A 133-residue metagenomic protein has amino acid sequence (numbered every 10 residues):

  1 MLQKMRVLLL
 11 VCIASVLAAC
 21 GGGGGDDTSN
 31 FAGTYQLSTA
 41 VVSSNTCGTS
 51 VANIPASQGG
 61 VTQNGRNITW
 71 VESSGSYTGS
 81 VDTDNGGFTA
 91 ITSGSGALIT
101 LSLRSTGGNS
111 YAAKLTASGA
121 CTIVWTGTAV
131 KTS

Functional and structural regions predicted by a protein language model:
M1-L9: Bacterial N-terminal signal peptides that target proteins for export
V16-A19: C-terminal motif of bacterial Sec signal peptides marking the signal peptidase cleavage site
G21-G24: Bacterial signal peptide processing site
T28-E72, G96-S102, C121-W125: Short, solvent-exposed loop/hinge segments that bridge or flank secondary-structure elements
Y35, S105-A113: A short hydrophobic beta-strand element
G59-G60, T78-D82, T100-G107, G127-T132: Extended lipid/amphipathic-ligand handling interfaces
I68-S73, G87-G94, A112-S118: Short beta-strand segments that buttress and anchor functional surface loops
A112-S133: Edge beta-strand at a domain terminus
